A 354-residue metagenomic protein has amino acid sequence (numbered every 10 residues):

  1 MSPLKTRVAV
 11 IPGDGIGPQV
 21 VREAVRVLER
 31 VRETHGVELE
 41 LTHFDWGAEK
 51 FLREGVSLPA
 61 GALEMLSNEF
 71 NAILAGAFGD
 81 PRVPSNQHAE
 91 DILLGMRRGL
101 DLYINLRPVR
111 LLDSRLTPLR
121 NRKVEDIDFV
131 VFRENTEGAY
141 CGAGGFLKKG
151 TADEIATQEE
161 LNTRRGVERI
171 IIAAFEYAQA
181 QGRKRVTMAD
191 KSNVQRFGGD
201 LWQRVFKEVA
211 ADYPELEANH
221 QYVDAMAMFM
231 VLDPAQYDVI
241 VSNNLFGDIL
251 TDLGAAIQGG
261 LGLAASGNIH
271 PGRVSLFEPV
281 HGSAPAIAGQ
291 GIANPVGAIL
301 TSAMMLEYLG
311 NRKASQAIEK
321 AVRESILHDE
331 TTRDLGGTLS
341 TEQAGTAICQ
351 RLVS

Functional and structural regions predicted by a protein language model:
R7-I16, L74-G79, V186-S192, L300-E307: Short glycine-rich or small-residue beta-strand-to-loop segments that form or flank ligand, phosphate, metal/Fe-S
A9-R26, V31-R32, T151-D224: Glycine-rich phosphate/diphosphate-binding loop of Rossmann-like nucleotide-binding domains
D14-G17, N71, F132, A174 (+5 more regions): Buried hydrophobic positions in well-ordered alpha/beta secondary-structure cores of metabolic enzymes
E29, E33-V37, R98-N105, L111 (+10 more regions): Generic secondary-structure signature for well-ordered alpha-helical cores
T34-A60, M228-M230: N-terminal beta-loop-helix "entrance" segment that forms/cooperates in small-molecule cofactor or anionic ligand
F51-T157, L245-G247: N-terminal glycine-rich phosphate/adenylate-binding segment common to multiple enzyme folds
G142-Q181, R185-M188, S192-R196, R312 (+2 more regions): Glycine-rich phosphate/pyrophosphate-binding loop and the adjoining helix
F229-E330: Glycine-rich phosphate/nucleotide-binding loop
